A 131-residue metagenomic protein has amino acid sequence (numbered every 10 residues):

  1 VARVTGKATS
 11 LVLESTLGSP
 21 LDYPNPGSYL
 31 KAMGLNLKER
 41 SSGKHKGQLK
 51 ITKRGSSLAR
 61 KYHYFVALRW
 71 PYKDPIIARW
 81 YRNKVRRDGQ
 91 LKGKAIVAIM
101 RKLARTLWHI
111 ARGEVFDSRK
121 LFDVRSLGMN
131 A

Functional and structural regions predicted by a protein language model:
V1-R3, K7, V12-D88, K92: Phosphate-backbone recognition surface of nucleic-acid-processing proteins
K44-H45, Y81-A131: Low-complexity, acidic/Ser/Thr- and charged residue-rich accessory regions of DNA metabolism proteins
